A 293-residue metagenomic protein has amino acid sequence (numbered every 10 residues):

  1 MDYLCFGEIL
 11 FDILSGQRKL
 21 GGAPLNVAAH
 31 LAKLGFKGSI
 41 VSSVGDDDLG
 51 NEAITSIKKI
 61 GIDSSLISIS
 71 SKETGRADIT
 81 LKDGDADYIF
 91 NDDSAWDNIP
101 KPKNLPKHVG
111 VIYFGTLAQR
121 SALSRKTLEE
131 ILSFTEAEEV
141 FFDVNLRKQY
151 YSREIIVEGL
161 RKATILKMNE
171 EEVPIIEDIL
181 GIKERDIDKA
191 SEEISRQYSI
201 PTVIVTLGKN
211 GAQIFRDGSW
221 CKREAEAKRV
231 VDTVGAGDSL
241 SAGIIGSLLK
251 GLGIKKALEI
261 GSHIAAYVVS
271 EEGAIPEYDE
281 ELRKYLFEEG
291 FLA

Functional and structural regions predicted by a protein language model:
M1-E8, D12, S262: N-terminal targeting/anchoring "stem" of glycan-biosynthesis enzymes
M1-L4, S56-I67, K82-C221, L282-R283 (+1 more regions): Ribokinase/PfkB-type carbohydrate-kinase core domain
Y3, I13-A77, L81-D85, D92-W96 (+1 more regions): Substrate-binding N-lobe of the ribokinase-like
I9, V44-D46, A118: Residue-level signal for short, function-critical loop segments
L10-D12, R147, E172-P174, K228-R229: A short, flexible beta-alpha/helix-coil linker loop
I13, E52, A77, I175-I176 (+2 more regions): Phosphate- and divalent-cation-binding pockets in alpha/beta enzyme and binding domains that engage nucleotide-derived
R18-G22, D48, E73, Y150 (+4 more regions): Residues at secondary-structure transition points
E184-A293: Conserved phosphate-binding/catalytic region of the ribokinase-like
